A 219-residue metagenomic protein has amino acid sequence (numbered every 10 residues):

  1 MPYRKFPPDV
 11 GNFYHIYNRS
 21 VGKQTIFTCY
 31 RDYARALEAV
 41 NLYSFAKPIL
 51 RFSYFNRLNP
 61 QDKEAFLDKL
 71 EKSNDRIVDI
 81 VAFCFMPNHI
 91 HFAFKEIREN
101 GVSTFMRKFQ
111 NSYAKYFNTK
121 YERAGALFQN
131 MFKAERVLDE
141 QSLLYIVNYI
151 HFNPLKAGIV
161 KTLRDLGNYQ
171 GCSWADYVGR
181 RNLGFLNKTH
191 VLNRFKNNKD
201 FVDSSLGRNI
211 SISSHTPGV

Functional and structural regions predicted by a protein language model:
M1-L186, V191-V219: Short catalytic/metal-binding and nucleic-acid-binding patches
